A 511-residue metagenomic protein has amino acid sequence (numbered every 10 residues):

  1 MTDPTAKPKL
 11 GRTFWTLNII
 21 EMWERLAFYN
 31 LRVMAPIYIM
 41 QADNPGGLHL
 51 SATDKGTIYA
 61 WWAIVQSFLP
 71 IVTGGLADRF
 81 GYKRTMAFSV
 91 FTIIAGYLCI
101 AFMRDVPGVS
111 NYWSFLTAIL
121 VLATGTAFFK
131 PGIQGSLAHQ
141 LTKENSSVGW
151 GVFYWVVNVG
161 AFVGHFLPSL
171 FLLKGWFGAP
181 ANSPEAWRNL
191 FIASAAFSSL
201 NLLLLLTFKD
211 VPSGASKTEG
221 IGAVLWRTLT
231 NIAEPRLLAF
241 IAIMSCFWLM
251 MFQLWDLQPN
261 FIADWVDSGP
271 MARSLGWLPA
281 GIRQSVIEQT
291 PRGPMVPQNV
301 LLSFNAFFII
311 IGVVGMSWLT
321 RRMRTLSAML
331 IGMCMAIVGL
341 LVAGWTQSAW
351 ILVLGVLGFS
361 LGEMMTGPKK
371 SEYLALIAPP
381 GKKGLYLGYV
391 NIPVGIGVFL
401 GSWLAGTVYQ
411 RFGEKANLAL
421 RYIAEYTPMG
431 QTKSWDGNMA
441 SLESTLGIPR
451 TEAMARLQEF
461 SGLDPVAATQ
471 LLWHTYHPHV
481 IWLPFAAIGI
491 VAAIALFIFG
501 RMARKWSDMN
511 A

Functional and structural regions predicted by a protein language model:
M1-T13, T142-S147, F162-V163, P168-G269 (+3 more regions): Intracellular loop-helix junctions on the cytosolic face of multi-pass helical membrane proteins
M22, G96, S110-F129, W350-T366: Hydrophobic core of transmembrane alpha-helices in multi-pass small-molecule transporters, especially MFS/SLC-type
V33-D54, D256-P297: Short amphipathic helix-loop junctions that connect adjacent transmembrane helices in Major Facilitator Superfamily/SLC
G56-G75, F162, S303-M316, I396: Central cavity-lining transmembrane alpha-helices of secondary-active solute carriers, predominantly the Major
F91-V109, C334-Q347: C-terminal ends and interior cores of transmembrane alpha-helices in multi-pass membrane transporters/permeases
F128-T142, M364-P379: Intracellular juxtamembrane helix-capping segments at the cytosolic ends of symmetry-related transmembrane helices
S147-W176, S194-S198, V390-A405, Y409: Glycine-rich segments within core transmembrane alpha-helices of 12-TM secondary carriers
